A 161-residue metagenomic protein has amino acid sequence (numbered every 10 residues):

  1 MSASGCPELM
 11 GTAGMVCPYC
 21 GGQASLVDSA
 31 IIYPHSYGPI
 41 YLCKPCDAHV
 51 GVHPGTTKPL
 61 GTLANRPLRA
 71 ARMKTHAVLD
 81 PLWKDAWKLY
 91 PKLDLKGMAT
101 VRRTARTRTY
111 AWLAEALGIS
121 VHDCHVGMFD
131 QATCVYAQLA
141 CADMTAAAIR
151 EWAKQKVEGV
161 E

Functional and structural regions predicted by a protein language model:
M1-T57: N-terminal cysteine/histidine-rich coordination modules
T12, G38, A70, R108 (+2 more regions): Short, well-structured alpha-helical interface segments that form or flank functional binding sites
K44-V126: Long, charge-rich boundary regions
K96, C134, Q155-E158: Short, surface-exposed, charged/polar-biased interaction segments
D123-A147: Chromatin/DNA-recognition segments of nuclear transcriptional regulators
L139-E161: Long C-terminal interaction/binding lobes of large macromolecular proteins
